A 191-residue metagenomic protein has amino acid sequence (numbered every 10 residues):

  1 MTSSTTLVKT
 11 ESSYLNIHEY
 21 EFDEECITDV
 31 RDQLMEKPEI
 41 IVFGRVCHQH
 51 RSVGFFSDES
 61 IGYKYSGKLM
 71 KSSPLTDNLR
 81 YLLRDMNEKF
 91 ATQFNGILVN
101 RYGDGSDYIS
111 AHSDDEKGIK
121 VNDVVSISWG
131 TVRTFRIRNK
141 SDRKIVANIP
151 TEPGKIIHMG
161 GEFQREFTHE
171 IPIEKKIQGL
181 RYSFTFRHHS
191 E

Functional and structural regions predicted by a protein language model:
M1-E191: Non-heme Fe(II) oxygenase metal-center motifs and adjacent flexible, charged/small-residue loops
